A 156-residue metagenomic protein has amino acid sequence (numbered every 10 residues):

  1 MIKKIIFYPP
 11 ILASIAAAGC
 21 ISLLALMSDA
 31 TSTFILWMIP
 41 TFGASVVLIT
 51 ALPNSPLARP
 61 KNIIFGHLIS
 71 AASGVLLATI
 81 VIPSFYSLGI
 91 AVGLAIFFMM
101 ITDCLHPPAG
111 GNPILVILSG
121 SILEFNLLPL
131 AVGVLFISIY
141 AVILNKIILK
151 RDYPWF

Functional and structural regions predicted by a protein language model:
M1-L68, A72, L76, I80-G89 (+1 more regions): Alpha-helical transmembrane segments and their membrane-interface boundaries that form or gate the permeation pathway
V46, A109-N112: Non-transmembrane, interaction-prone segments in cytosolic or luminal domains
P53-N62, M100-G110: Membrane-helix interface "capping/anchor" motifs
G74-A78, G111-L118: Generic transmembrane alpha-helix signature in multi-pass membrane proteins, especially transporters/channels
I82-H106: Internal alpha-helical transmembrane segments of multi-pass membrane proteins
A91-F97, P113-G120, A131-L135: Hydrophobic alpha-helical segments of small multi-pass membrane proteins
I96-I101, I117, V142, K146: Mid-sequence acidic-hydrophobic segments that form the walls of catalytic/ligand-binding cavities or oligomerization
